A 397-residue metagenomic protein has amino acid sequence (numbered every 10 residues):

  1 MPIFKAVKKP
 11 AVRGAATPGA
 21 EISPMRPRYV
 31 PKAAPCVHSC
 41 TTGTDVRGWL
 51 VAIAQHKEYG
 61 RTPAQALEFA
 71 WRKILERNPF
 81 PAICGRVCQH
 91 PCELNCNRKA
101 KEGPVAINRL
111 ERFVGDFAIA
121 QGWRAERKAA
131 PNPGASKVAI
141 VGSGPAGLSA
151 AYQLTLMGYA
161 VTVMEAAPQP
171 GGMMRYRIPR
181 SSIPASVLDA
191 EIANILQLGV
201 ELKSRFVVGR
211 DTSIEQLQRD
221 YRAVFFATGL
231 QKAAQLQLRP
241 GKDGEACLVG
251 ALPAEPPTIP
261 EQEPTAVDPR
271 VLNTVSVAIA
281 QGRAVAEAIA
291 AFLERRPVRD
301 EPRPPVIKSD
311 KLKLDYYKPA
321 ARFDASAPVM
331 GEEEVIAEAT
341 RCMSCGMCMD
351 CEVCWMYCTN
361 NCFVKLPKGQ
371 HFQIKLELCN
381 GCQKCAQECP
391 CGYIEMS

Functional and structural regions predicted by a protein language model:
M1-N132, F226-N380, K384-S397: Ferredoxin-type iron-sulfur electron-transfer modules and their immediate structural context
P35-V37, T41-R61, A100, P104-N108 (+5 more regions): Beta1-alpha1 glycine-rich phosphate/pyrophosphate-binding loop at the start of Rossmann-like nucleotide-binding domains
N132, K137-A139, D189-P240, G244: Feature captures the FAD/FMN-dependent oxidoreductase FAD-binding
V138-I140, A167-P168, F225, A278: Short glycine- and Lys/Arg-enriched binding-loop motifs that mark or flank ligand-binding interfaces
